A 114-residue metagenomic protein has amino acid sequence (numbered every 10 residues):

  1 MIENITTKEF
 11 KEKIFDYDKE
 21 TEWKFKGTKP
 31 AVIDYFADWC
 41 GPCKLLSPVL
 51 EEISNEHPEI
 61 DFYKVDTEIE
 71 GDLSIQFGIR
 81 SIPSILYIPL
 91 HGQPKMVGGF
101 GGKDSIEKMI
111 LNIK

Functional and structural regions predicted by a protein language model:
E3, Y63, P94-G98: Structural signal for short hydrophobic segments within the conserved structured cores of catalytic domains across
N4, Y35, S47-D72, I79: Thiol-based oxidoreductase modules, predominantly thioredoxin-like and allied folds used for disulfide exchange
I5-A31: A short beta-strand-turn-helix
K11-E12, E70-D72, D104: Short loop/turn elements that flank and shape the SAM/SAH-binding pocket of Class I
T28-K29, Y35-W39, S81: Short pre-active-site segment immediately N-terminal to redox-active cysteine/selenocysteine motifs in thiol-based
G41-K44, L86: Cys/His/Pro-rich metal-binding microdomains
S81, L86-K114: Non-catalytic, surface beta->alpha helical segment in thiol-disulfide oxidoreductase systems
